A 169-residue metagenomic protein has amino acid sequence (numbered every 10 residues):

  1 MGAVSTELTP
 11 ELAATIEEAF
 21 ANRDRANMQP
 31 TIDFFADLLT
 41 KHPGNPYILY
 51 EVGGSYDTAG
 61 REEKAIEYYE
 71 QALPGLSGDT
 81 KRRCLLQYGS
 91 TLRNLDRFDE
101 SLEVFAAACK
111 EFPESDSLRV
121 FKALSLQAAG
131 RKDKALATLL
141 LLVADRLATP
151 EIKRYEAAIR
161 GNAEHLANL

Functional and structural regions predicted by a protein language model:
A13, Y47, T80-R83, S117 (+2 more regions): Start-of-helix register in tetratricopeptide repeats
E18-A21, S55, T91, S125: Residue-level signature for tetratricopeptide repeat
R25-M28, E62, F98, K132: TPR-repeat structural position
Y47-E111: Alpha-helical adaptor scaffolds
P74, Q127-P150: TPR/TPR-like (Sel1-like) alpha-helical repeat modules
